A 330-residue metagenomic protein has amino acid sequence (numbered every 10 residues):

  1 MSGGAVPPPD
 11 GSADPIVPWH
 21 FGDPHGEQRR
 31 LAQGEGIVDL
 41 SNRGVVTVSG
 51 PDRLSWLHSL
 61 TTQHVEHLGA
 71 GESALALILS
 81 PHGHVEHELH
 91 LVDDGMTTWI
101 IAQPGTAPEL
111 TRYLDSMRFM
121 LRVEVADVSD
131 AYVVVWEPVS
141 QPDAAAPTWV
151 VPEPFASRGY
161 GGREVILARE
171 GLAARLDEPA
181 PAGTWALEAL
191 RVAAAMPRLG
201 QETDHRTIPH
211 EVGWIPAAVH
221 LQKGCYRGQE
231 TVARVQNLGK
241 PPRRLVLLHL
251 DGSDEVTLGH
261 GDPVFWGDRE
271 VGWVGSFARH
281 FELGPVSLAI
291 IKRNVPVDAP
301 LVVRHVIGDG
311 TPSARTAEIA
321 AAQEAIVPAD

Functional and structural regions predicted by a protein language model:
M1-A74, L79, H84-E86, I319: Acidic, proline/glycine-enriched N-terminal capping motif
G36-I37, N42-V45, H87-P197: Acidic, low-complexity central loop/insert segments
V48-R53, E137-Q141, H249-T257: Short, surface-exposed ligand-recognition loops at beta-strand->loop->(often short) alpha-helix junctions that present
H64-V65, D115-V123, L176-A186, W266 (+2 more regions): A common structural junction motif
A70-S73, D143-P147, F155, A195 (+5 more regions): Glycine-centered loop/turn motifs
L79-M96, D251-T257, K292-N294: Active-site beta-strand->loop segment that positions catalytic residues and contacts the acyl thioester
I166-H249: Anionic-ligand-binding alpha/beta catalytic cores of soluble enzymes and soluble regulatory domains that recognize
T207, G213-V219, Q229, A233-D330: Glycine-rich, small/acidic residue-mixed loop/short-helix segments
